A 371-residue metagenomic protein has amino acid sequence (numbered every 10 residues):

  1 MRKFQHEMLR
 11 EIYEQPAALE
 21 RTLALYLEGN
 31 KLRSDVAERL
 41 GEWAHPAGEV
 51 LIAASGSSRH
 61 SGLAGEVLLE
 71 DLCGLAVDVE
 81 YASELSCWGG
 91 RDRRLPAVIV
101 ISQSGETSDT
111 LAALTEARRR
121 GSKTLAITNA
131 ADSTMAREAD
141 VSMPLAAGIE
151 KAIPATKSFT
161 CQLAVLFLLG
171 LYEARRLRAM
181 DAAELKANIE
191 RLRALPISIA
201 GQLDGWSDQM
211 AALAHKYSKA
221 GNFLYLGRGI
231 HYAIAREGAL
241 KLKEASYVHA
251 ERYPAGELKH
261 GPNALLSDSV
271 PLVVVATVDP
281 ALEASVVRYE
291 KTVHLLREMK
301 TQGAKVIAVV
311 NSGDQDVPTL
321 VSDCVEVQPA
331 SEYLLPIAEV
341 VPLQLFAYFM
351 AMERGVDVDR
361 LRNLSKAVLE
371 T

Functional and structural regions predicted by a protein language model:
K3-E7, E11-L51, V141-V275, R354-T371: Active-site phosphate/pyrophosphate-binding segments
G41-A194, A276-V327, F346: Glycine-rich phosphate-binding loops that contact phosphosugars or nucleotide phosphates
G56-H60, T156-L163, G229-A233, Y333-V341: Short, conserved micro-motifs enriched in small and acidic residues
S108-T110, A211-A212, A233-E237, E244 (+6 more regions): Extended hydrophobic-aromatic, low-complexity segments
K305, L320, E326, A330-T371: Generic C-terminus detector
